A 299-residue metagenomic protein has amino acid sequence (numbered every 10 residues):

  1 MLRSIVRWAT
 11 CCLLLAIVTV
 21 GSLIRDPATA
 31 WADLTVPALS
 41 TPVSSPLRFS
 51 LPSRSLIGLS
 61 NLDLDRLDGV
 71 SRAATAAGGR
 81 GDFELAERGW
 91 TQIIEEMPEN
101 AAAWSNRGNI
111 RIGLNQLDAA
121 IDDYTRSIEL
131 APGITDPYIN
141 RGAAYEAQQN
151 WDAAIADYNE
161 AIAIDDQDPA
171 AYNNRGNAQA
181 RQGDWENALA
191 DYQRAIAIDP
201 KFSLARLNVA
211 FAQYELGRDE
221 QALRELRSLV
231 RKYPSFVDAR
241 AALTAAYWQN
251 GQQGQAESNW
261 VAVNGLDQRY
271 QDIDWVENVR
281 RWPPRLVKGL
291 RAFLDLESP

Functional and structural regions predicted by a protein language model:
L2, G21-M97: N-terminal leader/linker segments that initiate helical-solenoid repeat arrays
L34-L64, Q255-P299: Terminal, low-structured helical/coil segments at or just beyond the last alpha-helical repeat
D68-G79, R88-T91, A102-G113, D122-T125 (+6 more regions): Conserved alpha-helical positions within TPR/SEL1-like repeat arrays
Q92-I93, R126-S127, E160-A161, R194-A195 (+2 more regions): Canonical positions in the second alpha-helix
E96, L130, I164, I198 (+2 more regions): Structural marker of alpha-solenoid helical repeat scaffolds
R227, R231, S235-V237, A241-Q271: TPR/TPR-like (Sel1-like) alpha-helical repeat modules
